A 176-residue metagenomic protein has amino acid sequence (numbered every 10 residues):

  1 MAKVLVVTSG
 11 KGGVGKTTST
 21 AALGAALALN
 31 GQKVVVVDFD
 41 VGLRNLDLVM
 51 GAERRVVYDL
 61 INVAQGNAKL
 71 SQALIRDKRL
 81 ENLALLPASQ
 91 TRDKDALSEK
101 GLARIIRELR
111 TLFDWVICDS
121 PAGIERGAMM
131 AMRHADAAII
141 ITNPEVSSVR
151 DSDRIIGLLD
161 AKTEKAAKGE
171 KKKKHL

Functional and structural regions predicted by a protein language model:
M1, N30-G31, R79-E81, R110-F113 (+1 more regions): Short loop/turn elements that form and flank the Walker-type P-loop nucleotide-binding site in RecA-like NTPase cores
M1-V4, A64, E170-H175: N-terminal regions of ATP-driven nucleic-acid and macromolecular assemblies, encompassing P-loop NTP-binding domains
V4-K69, W115: Walker A/P-loop NTP-binding active-site region of P-loop NTPases, recognizing the glycine-rich GxxxxGKT/S
V6, A28, M50-G51, A64-Q65 (+5 more regions): Signal for well-folded cores of large energy- and translation-related assemblies
S9, D38, P87-Q90, S120 (+1 more regions): Flexible glycine-/small-residue-rich
G12, D93-K94, G123, S147: Glycine-/small-residue-rich active-site loops that bind phosphorylated ligands and cofactors
F39-T111: P-loop/Walker-type NTP enzyme "switch/lid" segment
E108-T111, W115, P121-L176: Conserved catalytic-core segment of NTP-binding enzymes
